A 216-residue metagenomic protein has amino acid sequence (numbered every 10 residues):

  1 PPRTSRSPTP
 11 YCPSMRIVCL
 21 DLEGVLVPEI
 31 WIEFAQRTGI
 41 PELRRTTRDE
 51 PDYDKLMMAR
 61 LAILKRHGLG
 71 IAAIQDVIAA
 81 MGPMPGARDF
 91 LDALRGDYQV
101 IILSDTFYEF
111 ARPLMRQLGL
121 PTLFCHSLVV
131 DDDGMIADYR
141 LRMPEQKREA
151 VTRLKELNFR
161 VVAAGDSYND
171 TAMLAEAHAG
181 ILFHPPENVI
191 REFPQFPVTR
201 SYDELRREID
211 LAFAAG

Functional and structural regions predicted by a protein language model:
P1-S14: N-terminal amphipathic/basic-hydrophobic helices that include classical n-h-c signal peptides and signal-anchor
S5-P8, A62, E149: Small/flexible residues
S7-P8, D49, M135, V198: A general marker of short, structured functional hotspots
M15, M84-G216: C-terminal cap/substrate-recognition subdomain and adjoining C-terminal extension of metal-dependent phosphatase-like
R16-S127, D131-D132: Alpha-helical substrate-recognition element adjacent to the catalytic core
